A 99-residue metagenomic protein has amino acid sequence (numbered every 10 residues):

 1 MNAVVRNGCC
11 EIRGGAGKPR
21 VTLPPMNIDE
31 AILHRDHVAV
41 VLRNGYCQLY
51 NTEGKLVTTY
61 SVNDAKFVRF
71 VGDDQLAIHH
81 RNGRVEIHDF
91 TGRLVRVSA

Functional and structural regions predicted by a protein language model:
M1-G17: An edge-strand/N-cap motif at the start of beta-rich repeat modules
V4-V5, V41, H79: Residue-level marker for isolated small/hydroxyl-bearing positions within beta-strands of beta-sheet-rich domains
N7-E11, N44-C47, N82-V85: Loop/turn residues immediately N-terminal
G15-A16, N51-E53, D89-T91: Short loop/turn segments that connect beta-strands within beta-propeller blades
K18-M26, K55-S61, R93-S98: A short beta-strand motif characteristic of beta-propeller blades
P24-H37, V62-D74: Repeated scaffold domains used in trafficking and secretory/extracellular systems, primarily beta-propellers
N82-A99: Blade-level signature of beta-propeller repeat domains, shared across WD40, Kelch, NHL, RCC1 and BNR/Asp-box propellers
